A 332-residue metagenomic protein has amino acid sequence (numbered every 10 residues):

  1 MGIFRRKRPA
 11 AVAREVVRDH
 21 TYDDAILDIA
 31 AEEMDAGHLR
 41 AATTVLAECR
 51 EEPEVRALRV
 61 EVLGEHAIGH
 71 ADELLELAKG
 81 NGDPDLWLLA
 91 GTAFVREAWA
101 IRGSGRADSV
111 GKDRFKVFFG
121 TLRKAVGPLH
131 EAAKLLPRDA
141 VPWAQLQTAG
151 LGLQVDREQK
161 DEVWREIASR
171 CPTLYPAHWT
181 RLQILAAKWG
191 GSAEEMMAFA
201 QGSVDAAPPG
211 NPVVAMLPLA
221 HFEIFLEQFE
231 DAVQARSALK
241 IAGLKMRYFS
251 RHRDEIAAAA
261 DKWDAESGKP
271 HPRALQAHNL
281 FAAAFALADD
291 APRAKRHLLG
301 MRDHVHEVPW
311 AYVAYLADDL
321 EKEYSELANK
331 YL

Functional and structural regions predicted by a protein language model:
M1-I29, A232-A260, D264-A265: Long, low-complexity, intrinsically disordered N-terminal extensions of eukaryotic proteins, enriched
M1-N81, K295-L332: Extreme N-terminal leader/anchor segments
Y22-A25, K124, Q159, A277: Alpha-helix N-cap/N′ positions at the starts of helices
E51-G80, T92-R138, P142-R170, P176-P209 (+3 more regions): Short coil/linker segments at helix-helix boundaries
K240-L332: Fungal-biased detection of long, low-complexity, Ser/Thr- and Lys/Arg-rich intrinsically disordered regions
